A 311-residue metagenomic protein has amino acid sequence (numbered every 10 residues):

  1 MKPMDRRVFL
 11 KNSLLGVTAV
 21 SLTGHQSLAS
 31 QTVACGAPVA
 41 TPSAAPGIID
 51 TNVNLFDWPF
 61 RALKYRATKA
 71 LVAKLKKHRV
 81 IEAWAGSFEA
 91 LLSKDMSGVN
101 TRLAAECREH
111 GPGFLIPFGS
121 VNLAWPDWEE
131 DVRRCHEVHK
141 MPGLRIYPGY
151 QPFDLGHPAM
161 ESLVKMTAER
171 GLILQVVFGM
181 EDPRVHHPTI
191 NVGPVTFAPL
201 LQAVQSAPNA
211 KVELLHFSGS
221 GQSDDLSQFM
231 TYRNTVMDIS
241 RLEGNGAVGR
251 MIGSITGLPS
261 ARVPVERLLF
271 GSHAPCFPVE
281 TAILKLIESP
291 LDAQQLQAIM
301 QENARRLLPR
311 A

Functional and structural regions predicted by a protein language model:
K2-G47, T51, F60, K64-E82 (+3 more regions): Mid-to-C-terminal alpha-helical segments outside catalytic/metal-binding sites
I49-T51, W84-G86, F118-G119, R145 (+3 more regions): Active-site neighborhood of phospho(di)ester-bond hydrolases with catalytic His/Asp-centered motifs
F56-W58, A90-S93, L123-D127, M180-R184 (+3 more regions): Active-site environment of divalent metal-dependent phosphoester hydrolases
L63-R66, K94-G98, L155-A159, P188-V195 (+1 more regions): Alpha-helix N-cap and loop-to-helix initiation/capping positions
R66-V72, G98-A104, W128-D131, F197-L200 (+2 more regions): Alpha-helical scaffolding within the catalytic cores of extracellular/periplasmic polymer-degrading hydrolases
I81-E82, A90, K94-P183: Active-site gating/metal-coordination segments in enzymes
M141-G143, G156-L269: Catalytic pocket-lining loop regions of alpha/beta-barrel enzymes, especially the amidohydrolase/enolase/GH5 lineages
